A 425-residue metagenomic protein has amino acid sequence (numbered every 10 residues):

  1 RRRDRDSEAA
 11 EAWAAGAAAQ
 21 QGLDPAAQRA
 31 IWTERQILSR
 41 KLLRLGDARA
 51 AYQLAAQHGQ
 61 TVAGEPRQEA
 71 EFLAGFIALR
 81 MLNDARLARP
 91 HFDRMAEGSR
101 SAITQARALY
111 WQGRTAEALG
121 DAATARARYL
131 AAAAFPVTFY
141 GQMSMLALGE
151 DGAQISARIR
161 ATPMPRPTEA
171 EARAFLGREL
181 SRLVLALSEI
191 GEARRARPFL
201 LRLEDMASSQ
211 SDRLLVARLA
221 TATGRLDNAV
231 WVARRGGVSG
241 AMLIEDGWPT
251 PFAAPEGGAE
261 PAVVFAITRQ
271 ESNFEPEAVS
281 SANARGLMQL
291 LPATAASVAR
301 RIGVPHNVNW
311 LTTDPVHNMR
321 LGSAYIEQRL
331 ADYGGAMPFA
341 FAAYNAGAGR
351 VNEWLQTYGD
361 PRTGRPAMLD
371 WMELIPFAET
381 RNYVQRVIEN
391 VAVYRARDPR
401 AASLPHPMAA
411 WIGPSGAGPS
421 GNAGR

Functional and structural regions predicted by a protein language model:
R1, S156-R178, E189: N-terminal leader/linker segments that initiate helical-solenoid repeat arrays
R1-R5, I37-L45, F175-R195, F199-R202: Alpha-helical segment of the N-proximal tetratricopeptide repeat
R2, K41, I77-A78, T115 (+2 more regions): Residue-level signature for tetratricopeptide repeat
D6-E11, A15-A19, V137-S156: Long, contiguous interaction/recruitment modules in multidomain scaffold/adaptor proteins
E8-A9, G22-I31, L38, L45-A74 (+9 more regions): Catalytic glycan-binding domains that act on GlcNAc-containing polysaccharides
A74, L79-M81, A85-L87, Q142-L146 (+1 more regions): Short, charge-rich, low-complexity alpha-helical interaction segments
S101, P136-V137: Short inter-helical turns and helix N-cap capping residues of alpha-solenoid HEAT/ARM repeat scaffolds
